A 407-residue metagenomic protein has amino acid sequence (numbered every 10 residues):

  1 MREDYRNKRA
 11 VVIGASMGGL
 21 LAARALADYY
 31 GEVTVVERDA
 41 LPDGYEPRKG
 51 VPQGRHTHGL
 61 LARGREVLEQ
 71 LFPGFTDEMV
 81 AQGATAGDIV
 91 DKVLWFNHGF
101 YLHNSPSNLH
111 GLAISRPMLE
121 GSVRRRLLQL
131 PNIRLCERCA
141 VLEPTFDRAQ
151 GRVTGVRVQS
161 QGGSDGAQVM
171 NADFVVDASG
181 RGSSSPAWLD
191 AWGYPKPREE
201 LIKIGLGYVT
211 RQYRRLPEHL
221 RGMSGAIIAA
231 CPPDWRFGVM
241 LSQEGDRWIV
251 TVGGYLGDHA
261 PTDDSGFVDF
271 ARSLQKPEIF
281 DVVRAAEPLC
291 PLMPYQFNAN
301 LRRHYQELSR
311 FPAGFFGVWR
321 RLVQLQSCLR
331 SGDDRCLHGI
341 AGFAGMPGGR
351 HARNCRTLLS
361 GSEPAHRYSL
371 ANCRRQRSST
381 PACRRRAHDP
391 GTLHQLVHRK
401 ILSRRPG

Functional and structural regions predicted by a protein language model:
E3-V36: N-terminal Rossmann-like FAD-binding beta1-loop-alpha1 element of flavoenzymes
A25, Y29, Y45-L94: N-terminal FAD cofactor-binding segment of flavoenzymes
D39: Residues in the short beta-alpha loop(s) of Rossmann-like NAD(P)-binding domains
G59-L60, P106-R125, A178, S184 (+2 more regions): Short beta-strand to alpha-helix junction loop
N97-R116, V153-G155, V252-Y255: Helix-loop-beta segment of a Rossmann-like dinucleotide-binding subdomain
A113, Y208, D258-S369: FAD/FMN-dependent oxidoreductases across multiple families
Q129-K276: Predominantly flavin-linked oxidoreductase catalytic cores and closely associated redox partners
A344-G407: C-terminal helical "tail/cap" subdomain of flavin- and related membrane-associated enzymes
